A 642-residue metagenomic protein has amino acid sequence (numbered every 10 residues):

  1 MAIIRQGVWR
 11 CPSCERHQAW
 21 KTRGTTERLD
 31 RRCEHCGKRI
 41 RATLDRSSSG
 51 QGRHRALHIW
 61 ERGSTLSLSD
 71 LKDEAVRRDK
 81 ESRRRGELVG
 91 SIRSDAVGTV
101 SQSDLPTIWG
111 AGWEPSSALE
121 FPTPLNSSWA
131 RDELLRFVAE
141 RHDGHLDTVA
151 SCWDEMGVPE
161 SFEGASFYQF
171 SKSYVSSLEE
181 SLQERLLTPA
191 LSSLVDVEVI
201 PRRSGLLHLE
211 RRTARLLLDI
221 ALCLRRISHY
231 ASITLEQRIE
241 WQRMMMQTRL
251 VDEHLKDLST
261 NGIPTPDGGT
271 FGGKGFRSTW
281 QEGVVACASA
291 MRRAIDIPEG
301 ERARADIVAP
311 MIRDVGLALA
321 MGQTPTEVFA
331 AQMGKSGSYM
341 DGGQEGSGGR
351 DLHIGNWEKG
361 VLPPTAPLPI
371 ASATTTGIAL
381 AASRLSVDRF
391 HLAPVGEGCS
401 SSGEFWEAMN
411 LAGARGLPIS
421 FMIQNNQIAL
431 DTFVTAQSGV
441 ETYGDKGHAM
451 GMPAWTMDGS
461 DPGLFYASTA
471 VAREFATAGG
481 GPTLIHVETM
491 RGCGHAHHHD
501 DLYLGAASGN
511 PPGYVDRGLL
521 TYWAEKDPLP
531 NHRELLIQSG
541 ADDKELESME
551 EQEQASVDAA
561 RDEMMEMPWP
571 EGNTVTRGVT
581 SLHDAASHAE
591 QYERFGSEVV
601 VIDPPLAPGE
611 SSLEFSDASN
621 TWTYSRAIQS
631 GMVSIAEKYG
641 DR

Functional and structural regions predicted by a protein language model:
M1-G7, W20-G24, T43-G86, S94: Short, intrinsically disordered terminal segments enriched in charged and Pro/Gly residues
V8, D30: Residues immediately within or flanking Cys/His clusters that coordinate Zn2+ in small zinc-binding modules
C11-C14, C33-C36: Short cysteine-rich clusters marking metal-coordination/redox-active sites
D79-V285, A290, E301, C493-R642: Conserved acidic/glycine
A96, G112-P115, L119-P122, N126-R136 (+3 more regions): Glycine-rich ThDP/TPP pyrophosphate-binding loop and its adjacent helix/strand module within ThDP-dependent enzymes
P266-R415, F433-G451: Cofactor-binding active-site loop characterized by glycine-rich and histidine/acidic residues
